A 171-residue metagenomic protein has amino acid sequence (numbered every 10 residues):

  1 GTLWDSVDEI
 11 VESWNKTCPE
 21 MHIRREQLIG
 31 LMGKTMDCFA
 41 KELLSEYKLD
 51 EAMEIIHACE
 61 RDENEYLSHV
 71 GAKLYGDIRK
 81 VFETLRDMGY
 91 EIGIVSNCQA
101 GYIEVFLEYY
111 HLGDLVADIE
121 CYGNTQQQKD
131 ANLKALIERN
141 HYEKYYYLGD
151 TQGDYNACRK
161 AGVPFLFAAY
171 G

Functional and structural regions predicted by a protein language model:
L3-G76, M88: N-terminal helical cap/lid subdomain that shapes the substrate entry/recognition surface in HAD-like hydrolases
S13, F39, Y102-V105, A157: Phosphate- and divalent-cation-binding pockets in alpha/beta enzyme and binding domains that engage nucleotide-derived
L28-L31, L112-Q127: A short, structured active-site edge motif that brings together acidic residues
Y66-I94, A100, E104, D130: Short, acidic loop-to-helix structural element flanking the phosphoryl-transfer center in phosphate-processing enzymes
K129-Y155: Conserved Lys-Pro-Asp/Glu-containing loop-to-beta segment of HAD-superfamily phosphomonoesterases, centered on
Y147-G171: Acidic, Mg2+-coordinating phosphoryl-transfer loop and its flanking beta/alpha structural elements, shared across
